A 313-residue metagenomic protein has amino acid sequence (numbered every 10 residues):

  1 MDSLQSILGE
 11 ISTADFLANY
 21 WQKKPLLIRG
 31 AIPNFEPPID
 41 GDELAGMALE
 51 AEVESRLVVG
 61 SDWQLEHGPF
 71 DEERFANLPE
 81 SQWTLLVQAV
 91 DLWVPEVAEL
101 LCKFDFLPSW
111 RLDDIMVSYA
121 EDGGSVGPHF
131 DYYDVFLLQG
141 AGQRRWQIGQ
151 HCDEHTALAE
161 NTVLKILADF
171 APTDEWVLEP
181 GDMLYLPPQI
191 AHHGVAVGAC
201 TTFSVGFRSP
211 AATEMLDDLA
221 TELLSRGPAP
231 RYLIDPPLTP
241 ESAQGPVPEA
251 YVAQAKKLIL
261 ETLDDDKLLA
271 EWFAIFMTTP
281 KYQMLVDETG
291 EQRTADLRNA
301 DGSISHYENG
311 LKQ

Functional and structural regions predicted by a protein language model:
D2-K24: Short, Lys/Arg-rich amphipathic segments at extreme N-termini
D2-Q5, T162, I166-V177, H193-Q313: Fe(II)/2-oxoglutarate
A14-Q22, R29-I115, Q254, I259-L263: Signature of the catalytic double-stranded beta-helix
I28, M116-F130: Conserved short histidine dyad/triad with adjacent acidic residue
P38-I39, V126-F130, L138, V195: Short histidine-centered beta-strand/loop micro-motifs that create catalytic or ligand/metal-coordination sites
Y119-E121, D131-C152, E160-N161, I166-A168: Short, conserved beta-strand element in jelly-roll/cupin
G140, W176-V195: Conserved metal-binding segment of the jelly-roll/cupin
